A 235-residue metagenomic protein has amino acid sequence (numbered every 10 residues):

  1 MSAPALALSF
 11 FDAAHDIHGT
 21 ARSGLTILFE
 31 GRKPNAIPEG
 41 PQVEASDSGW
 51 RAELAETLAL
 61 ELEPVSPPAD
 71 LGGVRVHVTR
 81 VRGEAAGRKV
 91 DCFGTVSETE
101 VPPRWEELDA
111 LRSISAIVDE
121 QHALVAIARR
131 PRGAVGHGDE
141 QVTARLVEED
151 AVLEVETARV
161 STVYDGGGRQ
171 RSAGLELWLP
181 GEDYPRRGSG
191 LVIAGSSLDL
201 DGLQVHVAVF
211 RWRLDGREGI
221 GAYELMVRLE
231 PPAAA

Functional and structural regions predicted by a protein language model:
M1-A235: Targeting-peptide/extracellular-domain and disordered-appendage signature
